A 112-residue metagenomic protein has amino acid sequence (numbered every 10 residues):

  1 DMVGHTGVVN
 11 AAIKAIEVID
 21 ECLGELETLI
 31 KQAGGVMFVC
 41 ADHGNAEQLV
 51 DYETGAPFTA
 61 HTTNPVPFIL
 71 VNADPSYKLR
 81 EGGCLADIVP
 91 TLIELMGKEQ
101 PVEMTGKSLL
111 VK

Functional and structural regions predicted by a protein language model:
D1-K112: Feature captures the catalytic ectodomains and active-site-proximal regions of enzymes that hydrolyze or transfer
